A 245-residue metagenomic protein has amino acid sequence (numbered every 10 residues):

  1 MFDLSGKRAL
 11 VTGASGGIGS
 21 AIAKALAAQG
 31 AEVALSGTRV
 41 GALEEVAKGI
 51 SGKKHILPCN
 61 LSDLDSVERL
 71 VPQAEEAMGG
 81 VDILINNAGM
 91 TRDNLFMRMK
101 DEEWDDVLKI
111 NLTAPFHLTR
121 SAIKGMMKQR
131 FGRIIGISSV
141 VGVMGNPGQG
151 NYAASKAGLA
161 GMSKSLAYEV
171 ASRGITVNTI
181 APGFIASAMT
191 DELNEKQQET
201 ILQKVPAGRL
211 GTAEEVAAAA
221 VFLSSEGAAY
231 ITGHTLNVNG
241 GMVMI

Functional and structural regions predicted by a protein language model:
S15-G16: Conserved glycine-rich cofactor-binding loop
C59-L70, D101, E214-E215: The beta1-alpha1 cofactor-binding region of Rossmann-like NAD(H)/NADP(H)-dependent oxidoreductases
L95-F96, K100-L108, T190, I201: Substrate-binding pocket helix/loop in short-chain dehydrogenase/reductase
T119, S155, S163: Active-site helix of classical SDR
K124, Y168-S172, A229: Alpha-helical segment proximal to the catalytic Tyr-Lys
S139: Residue(s) in the substrate-gating loop at a strand-loop-helix junction that position the organic substrate next
A171, T176, I231-G233, N239: Short, small/polar-rich loop/turn modules that mediate ligand/substrate recognition or access, typified
